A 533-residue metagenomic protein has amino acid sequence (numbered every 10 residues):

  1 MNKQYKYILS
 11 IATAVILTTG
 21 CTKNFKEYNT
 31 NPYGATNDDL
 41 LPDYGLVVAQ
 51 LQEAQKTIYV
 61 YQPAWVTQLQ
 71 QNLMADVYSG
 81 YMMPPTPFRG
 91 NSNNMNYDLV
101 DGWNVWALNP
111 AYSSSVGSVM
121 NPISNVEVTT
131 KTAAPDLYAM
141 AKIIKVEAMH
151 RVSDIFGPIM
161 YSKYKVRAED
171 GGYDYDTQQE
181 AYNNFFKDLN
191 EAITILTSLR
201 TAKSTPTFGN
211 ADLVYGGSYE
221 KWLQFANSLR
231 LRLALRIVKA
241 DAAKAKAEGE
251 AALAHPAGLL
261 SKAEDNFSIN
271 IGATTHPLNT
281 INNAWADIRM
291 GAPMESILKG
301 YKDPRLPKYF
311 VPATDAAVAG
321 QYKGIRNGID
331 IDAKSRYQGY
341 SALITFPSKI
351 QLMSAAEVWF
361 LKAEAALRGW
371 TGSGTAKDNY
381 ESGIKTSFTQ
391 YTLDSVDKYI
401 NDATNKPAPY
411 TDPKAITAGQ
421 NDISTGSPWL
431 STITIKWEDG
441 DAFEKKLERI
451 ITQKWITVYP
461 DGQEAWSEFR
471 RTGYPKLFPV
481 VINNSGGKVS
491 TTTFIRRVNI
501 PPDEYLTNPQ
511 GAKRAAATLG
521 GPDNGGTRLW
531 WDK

Functional and structural regions predicted by a protein language model:
M1-T30: Bacterial Sec-dependent N-terminal signal peptides
K6, A247-E248, T371-N379, Q463-T472 (+1 more regions): Composition- and surface-driven signal marking solvent-exposed, interaction-prone regions in large proteins
C21-S79, N125, P475, S485-K533: Membrane-proximal, proline-rich intrinsically disordered regions
T30-P32, G339-Y340, G426-S431: Short acidic (Asp/Glu) and glycine-rich catalytic loops that position anionic groups and cofactors
L41-G45, M83-I144, A148-D397, W437-E448 (+1 more regions): Structured, solvent-exposed acidic/aromatic patches
T67-Q70, Y309-P312, V396, G462-R471: Short coil/turn segments at secondary-structure boundaries
I400-K533: C-terminal functional modules
